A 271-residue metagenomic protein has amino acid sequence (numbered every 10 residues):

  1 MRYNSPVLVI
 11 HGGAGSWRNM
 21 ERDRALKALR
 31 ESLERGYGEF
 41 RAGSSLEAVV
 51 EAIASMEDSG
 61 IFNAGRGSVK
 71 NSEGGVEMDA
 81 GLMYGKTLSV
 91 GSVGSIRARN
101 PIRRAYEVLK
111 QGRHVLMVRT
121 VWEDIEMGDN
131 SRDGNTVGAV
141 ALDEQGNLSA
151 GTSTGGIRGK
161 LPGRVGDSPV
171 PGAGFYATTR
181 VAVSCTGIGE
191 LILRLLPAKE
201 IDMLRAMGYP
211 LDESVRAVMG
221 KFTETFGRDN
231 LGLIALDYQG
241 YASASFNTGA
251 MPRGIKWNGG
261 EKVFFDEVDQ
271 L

Functional and structural regions predicted by a protein language model:
M1-L271: Alpha/propeptide regions of enzymes that mature by internal proteolysis
